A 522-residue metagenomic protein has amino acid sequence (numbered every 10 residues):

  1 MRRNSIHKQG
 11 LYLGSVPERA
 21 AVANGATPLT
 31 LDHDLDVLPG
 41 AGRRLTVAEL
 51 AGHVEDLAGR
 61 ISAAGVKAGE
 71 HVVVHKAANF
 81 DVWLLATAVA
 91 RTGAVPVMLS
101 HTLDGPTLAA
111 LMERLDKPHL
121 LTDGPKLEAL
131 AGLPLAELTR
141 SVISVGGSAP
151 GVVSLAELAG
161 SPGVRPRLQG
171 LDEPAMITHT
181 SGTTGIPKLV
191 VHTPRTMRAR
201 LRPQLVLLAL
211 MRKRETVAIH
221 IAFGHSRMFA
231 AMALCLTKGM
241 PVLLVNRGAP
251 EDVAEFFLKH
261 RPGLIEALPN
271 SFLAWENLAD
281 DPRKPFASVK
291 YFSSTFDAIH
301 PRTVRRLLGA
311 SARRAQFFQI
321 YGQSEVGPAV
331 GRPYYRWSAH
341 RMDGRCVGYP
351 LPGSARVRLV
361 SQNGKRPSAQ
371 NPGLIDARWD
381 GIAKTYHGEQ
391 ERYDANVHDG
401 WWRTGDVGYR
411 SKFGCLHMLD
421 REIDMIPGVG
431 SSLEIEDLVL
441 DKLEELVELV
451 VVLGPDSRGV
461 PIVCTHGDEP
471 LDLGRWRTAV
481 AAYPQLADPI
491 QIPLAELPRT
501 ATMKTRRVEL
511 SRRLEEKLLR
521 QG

Functional and structural regions predicted by a protein language model:
M1-A64, L473-R477, S511-G522: N-lobe entry segment of adenylate-forming
G10, G25-L29, G160-H179, G185-I186 (+1 more regions): Conserved pre-ATP/AMP-binding loop-to-beta segment of ANL
A41, A58-L103, I219-A222: Conserved AMP-binding/adenylate-forming
R44-A48, A175-R202: Conserved AMP-binding A3 loop
R198-T216, G224-L264, L278: Conserved AMP-binding/adenylation subdomain of ANL enzymes
G263-E266, L278-M342: Gly/Ser/Thr-rich phosphate-binding loop
I265, W379, K384-T385, G405-Q485 (+1 more regions): AMP-binding/adenylate-forming catalytic core of the ANL superfamily
Y349-S354, N363-A395, C415, G430: Conserved ATP/PPi-binding loop(s) of AMP-dependent carboxylate-activating enzymes
